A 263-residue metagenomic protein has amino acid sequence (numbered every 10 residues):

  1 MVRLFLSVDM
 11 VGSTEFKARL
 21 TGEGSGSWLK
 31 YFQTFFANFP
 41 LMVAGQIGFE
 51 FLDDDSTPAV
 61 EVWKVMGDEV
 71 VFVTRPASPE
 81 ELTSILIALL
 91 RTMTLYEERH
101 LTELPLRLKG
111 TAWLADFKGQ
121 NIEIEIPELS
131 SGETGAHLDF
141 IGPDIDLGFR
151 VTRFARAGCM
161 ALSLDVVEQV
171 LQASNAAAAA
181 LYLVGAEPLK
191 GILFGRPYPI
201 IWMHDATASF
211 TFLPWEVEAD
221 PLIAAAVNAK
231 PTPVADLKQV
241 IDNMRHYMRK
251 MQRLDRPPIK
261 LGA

Functional and structural regions predicted by a protein language model:
M1-A88: Catalytic NTP-binding/metal-coordinating core of nucleotidyl cyclase/transferase enzymes
S7, R107-W113, C159-L164: A structural signal for short, well-ordered beta-strand segments and their strand-loop junctions that often border
E15, G119, Q169: Conserved protein kinase catalytic core
G48-E81, E98-I141: Catalytic core of nucleotidyl cyclases, primarily class III adenylyl/guanylyl cyclases
L90-H100: A common structural junction motif
G135-A136, L147, R156-A263: Intrinsically disordered, glycine/charged-rich C-terminal tails and inter-domain linkers that flank nucleotidyl cyclase
I141-G148: Conserved glycosyltransferase catalytic-site signature
V151: Extracellular/oxidizing-compartment recognition motifs
